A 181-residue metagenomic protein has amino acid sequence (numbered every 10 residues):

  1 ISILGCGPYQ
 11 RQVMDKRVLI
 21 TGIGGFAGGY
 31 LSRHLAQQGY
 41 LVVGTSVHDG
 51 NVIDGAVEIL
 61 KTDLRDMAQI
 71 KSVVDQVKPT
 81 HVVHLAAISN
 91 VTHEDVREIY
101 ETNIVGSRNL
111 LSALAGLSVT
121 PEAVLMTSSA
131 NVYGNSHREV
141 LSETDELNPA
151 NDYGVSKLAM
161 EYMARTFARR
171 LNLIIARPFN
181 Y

Functional and structural regions predicted by a protein language model:
V18-A36: N-terminal Rossmann NAD(P)H-binding glycine-rich loop of SDR-like oxidoreductase domains
T21, T45, V82-A86, V124-S129 (+1 more regions): SDR active-site strand-loop-helix element
T45-D49, L64: N-terminal Rossmann-fold cofactor-binding loop
A56-D66: Rossmann-fold cofactor-recognition segment
L64-T102: NAD(P)H-binding glycine-rich loop region in Rossmannoid oxidoreductase-like domains and their noncatalytic homologs
R108-D152: Conserved Rossmann-fold NAD(P)-dependent oxidoreductase catalytic core, especially the SDR/UDP-sugar
S129, E161-Y181: Conserved beta-loop-beta element that borders a ligand/cofactor-binding pocket
S156-A159: Active-site helix of classical SDR
